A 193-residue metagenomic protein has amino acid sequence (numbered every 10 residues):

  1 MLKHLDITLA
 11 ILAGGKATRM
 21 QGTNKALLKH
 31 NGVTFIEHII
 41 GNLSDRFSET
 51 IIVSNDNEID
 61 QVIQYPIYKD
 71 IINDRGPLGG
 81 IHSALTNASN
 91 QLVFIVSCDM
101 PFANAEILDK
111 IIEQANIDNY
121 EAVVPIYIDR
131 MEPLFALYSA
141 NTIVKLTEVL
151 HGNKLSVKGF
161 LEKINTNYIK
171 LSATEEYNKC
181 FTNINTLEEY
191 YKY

Functional and structural regions predicted by a protein language model:
L2-K154, E162-N178, E188: Nucleotide and nucleotide-moiety/phosphate-recognizing core
G159: Surface-exposed charge patches
C180-Y193: Short, basic/aromatic-enriched C-terminal tail that caps enzymatic domains
